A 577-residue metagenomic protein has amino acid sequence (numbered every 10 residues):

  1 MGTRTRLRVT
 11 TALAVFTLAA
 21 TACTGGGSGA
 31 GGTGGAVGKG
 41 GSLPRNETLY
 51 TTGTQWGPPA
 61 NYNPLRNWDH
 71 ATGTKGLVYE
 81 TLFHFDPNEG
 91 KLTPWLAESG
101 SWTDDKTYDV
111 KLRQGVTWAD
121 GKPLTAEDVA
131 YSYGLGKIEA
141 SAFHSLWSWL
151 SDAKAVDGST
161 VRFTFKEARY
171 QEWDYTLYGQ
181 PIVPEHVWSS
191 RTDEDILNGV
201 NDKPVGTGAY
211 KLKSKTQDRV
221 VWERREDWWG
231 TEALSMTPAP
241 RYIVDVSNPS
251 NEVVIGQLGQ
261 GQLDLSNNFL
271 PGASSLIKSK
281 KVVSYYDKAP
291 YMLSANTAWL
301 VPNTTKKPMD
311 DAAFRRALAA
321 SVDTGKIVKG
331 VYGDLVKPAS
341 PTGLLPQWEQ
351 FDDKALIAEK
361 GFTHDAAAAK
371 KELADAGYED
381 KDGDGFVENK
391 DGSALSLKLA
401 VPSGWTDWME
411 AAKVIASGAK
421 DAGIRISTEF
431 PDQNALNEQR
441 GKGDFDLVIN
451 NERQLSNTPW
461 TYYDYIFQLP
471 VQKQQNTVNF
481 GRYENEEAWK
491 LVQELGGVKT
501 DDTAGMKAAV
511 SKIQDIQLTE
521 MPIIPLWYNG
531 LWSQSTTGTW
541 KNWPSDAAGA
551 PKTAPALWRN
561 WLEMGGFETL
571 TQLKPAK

Functional and structural regions predicted by a protein language model:
A30-G34, S214, D218-R219, R224 (+3 more regions): Detector for C-terminal structural segments
P44, S101, S145-S190, K213 (+1 more regions): Surface-exposed binding/hinge segments that line and control ligand-binding clefts or catalytic entry sites
Y50-T103, G134, V205: N-terminal lobe/hinge region of extracytoplasmic solute-binding protein
D86, Q180-M236, A366-A367, K371 (+1 more regions): Gly/Pro-rich hinge or "lid" segments in bacterial periplasmic/extracellular proteins
A119, T164-V183, P204-S250, I277-A295 (+2 more regions): Aromatic-rich, solvent-exposed beta-strand/loop patch
Y210, P338-D382, S403-W408, D501: Structural transition elements
Q217, E379-L455: Ligand/substrate-recognition segments at binding pockets and active sites
W228-L276, A416, R425-S427, D432: Ligand-site clamp/hinge motif
